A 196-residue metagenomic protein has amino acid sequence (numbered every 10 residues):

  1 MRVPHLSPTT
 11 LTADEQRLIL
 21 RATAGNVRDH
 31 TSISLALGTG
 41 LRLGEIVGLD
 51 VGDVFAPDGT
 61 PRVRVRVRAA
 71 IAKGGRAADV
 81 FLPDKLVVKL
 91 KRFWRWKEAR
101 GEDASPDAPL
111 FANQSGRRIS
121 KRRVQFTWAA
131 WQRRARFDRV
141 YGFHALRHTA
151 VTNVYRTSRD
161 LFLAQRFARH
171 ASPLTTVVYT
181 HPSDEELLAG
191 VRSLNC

Functional and structural regions predicted by a protein language model:
M1-R17, G74-D84, G101-P106: DNA breakage-rejoining catalytic core of tyrosine-based enzymes
R2, A13-L43, D103-S105: Basic, Lys/Arg- and aromatic-enriched nucleic-acid-binding interface segment
R17, A22-G25, Q125-R166: Short, basic (Lys/Arg/His-rich) helix/loop patches that form interaction surfaces in the mid-to-C-terminal regions
R28, L35-R42, L49-V51, L82-K85 (+1 more regions): Non-catalytic DNA-binding core/recognition domains of DNA-processing enzymes
G48-L86: Conserved tyrosine-mediated DNA breakage-rejoining catalytic core shared by Y-recombinases
V54-A56, R139, R159-T180, E185: Short, polar N-cap/turn motifs at the start of nucleic acid-interacting alpha helices
I71-K91, P106-A129: C-terminal catalytic core of Y-nucleophile DNA break-rejoin enzymes
A78, H181-C196: DNA/chromatin major-groove-contacting recognition/catalytic segments
